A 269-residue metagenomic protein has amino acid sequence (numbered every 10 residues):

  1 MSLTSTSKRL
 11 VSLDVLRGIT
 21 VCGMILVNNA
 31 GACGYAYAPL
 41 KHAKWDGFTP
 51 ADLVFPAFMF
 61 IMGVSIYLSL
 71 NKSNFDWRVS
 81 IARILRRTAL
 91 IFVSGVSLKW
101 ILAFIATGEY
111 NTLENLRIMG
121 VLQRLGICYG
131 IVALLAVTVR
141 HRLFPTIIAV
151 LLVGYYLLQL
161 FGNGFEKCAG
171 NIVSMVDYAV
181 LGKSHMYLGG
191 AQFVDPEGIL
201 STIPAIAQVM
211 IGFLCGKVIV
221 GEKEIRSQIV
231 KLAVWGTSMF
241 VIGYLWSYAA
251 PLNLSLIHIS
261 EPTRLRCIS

Functional and structural regions predicted by a protein language model:
S2-F75, S80: N-terminal signal-anchor module of multipass membrane proteins
S2-S12, S65-R83, L214-K231, Y248-S255: Juxtamembrane membrane-water interface segments of multi-pass membrane proteins, especially cytoplasmic-side
L10-Y37, L90-A103, I131, V241-W246: Kinked, hydrophobic transmembrane alpha-helices enriched for aromatic residues and small/kink-inducing positions
A30-T49, L102-I118, K167-A179, S184-D195 (+1 more regions): Membrane-interface interhelical loops and short amphipathic "cap" helices that link adjacent transmembrane segments
A51-A57, K72-K99, A103-V132, A136-Y155 (+1 more regions): Transmembrane alpha-helical segments and their boundary/interface "anchor" motifs in multi-pass integral membrane
V54-N71, L125-L134, S201-G221, M239 (+2 more regions): Specific transmembrane alpha-helix
H141-I211: Long hydrophobic alpha-helical segments that form multi-pass transmembrane helix bundles in integral membrane proteins
S255-S269: Residue-level detector of conserved catalytic or cofactor/ligand-binding positions in enzyme active sites
